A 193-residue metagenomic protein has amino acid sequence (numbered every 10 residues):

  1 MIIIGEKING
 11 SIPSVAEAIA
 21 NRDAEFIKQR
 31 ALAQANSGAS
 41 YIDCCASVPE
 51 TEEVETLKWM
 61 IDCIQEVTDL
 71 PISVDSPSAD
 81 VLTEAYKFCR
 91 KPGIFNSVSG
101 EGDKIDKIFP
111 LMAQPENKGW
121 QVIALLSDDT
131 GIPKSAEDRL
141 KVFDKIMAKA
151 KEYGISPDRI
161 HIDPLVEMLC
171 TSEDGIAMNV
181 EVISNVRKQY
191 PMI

Functional and structural regions predicted by a protein language model:
I2-E6, S40-C44, L70-D75, G93-S97 (+3 more regions): Hydrophobic faces of well-ordered beta-strands that scaffold small-molecule active sites in alpha/beta enzyme cores
I3-Q29, E53, N96-D103, D129-E137: Active-site mouth loops of central-metabolism enzymes
E6, T51-R90, V180-M192: Alpha-helix-loop-beta-strand connector modules within alpha/beta enzyme cores
K7-N9, S47-P49, P77-A79, V98-E101 (+2 more regions): Active-site beta-loop-alpha junctions enriched in small/polar residues
R22-Q34, D106-I108, K145: Short, acidic/polar
A35-L70, V166-E173: Glycine-rich, proline-tolerant flexible connector loops at the mouths of alpha/beta enzymes
G38, K87-F95, Q114-V122, Y190-P191: Glycine-enriched alpha-helix->loop->beta-strand junction motifs that scaffold or abut catalytic
D106, E116-I193: Catalytic alpha/beta core domains of metabolic enzymes, predominantly
